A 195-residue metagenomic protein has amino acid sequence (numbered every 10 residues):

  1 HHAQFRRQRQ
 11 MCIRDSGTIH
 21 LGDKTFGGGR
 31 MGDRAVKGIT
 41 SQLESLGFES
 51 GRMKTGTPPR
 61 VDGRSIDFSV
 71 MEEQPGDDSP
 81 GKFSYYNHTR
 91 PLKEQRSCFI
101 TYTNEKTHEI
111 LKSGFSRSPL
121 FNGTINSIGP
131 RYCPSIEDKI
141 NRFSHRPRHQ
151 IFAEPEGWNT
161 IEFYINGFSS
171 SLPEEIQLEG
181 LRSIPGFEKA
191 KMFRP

Functional and structural regions predicted by a protein language model:
H1-I13: Single conserved hydrophobic/aromatic residue that forms the stacking wall/gate of nucleotide- or nucleobase-binding
R7, D15-S16, L46-S50, P147-H149 (+1 more regions): Short coil/turn connectors at secondary-structure junctions
Q8-Q10, S50-M53, A153, A190-R194: General beta-strand structural signal in soluble alpha/beta enzymes
R14-D23: Flavin (primarily FAD) binding-site architecture
G22-G29, F168: Short glycine-enriched, charge-decorated loop/helix-capping segments at active-site entrances that position
D33: Catalytic or ion-translocation cores adjacent to nucleophile or general acid/base/metal-coordination motifs in diverse
V36, T40-L178: An anion/pyrophosphate-binding glycine-rich loop and adjacent beta-alpha core in soluble alpha-beta enzymes
F168-P195: Carboxylate/His-rich catalytic cores and anion/metal-binding grooves
